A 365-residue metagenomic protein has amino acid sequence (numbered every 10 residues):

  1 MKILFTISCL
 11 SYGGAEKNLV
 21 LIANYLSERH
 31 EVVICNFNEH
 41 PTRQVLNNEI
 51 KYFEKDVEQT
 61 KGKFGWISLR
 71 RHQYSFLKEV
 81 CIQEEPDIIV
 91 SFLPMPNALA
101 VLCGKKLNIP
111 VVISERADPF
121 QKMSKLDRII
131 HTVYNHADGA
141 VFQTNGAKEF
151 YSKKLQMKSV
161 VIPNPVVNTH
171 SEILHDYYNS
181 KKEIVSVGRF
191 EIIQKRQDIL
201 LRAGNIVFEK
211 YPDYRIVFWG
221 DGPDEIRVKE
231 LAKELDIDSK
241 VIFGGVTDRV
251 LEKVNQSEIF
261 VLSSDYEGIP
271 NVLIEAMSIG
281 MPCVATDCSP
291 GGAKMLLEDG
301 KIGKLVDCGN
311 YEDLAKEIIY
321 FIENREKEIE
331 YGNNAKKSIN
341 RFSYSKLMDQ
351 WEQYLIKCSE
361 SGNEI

Functional and structural regions predicted by a protein language model:
F5-G13, K17-S68, S152, D224: N-terminal strand-loop element at the rim of the active site of nucleotide-sugar-dependent glycosyltransferases
E16-L21, K182, E191-E209, P223-E230 (+1 more regions): A conserved mid-protein helix/loop that constitutes part of the nucleotide-sugar donor-binding site
S91-N97, E115: Short His-centered aromatic/hydrophobic patch
N135-E172: Donor nucleotide-sugar binding/catalytic pocket of nucleotide-sugar-dependent glycosyltransferases
K233, D313, Y320, K327-R341 (+1 more regions): A short, well-ordered alpha-helix in the C-terminal region of glycosyltransferases
V246, D265: Aromatic "clamp/platform" in nucleotide-sugar-dependent glycosyltransferases that forms part of the donor/acceptor
P282-D287: Short hydrophobic beta-strand element within catalytic cores of glycosyltransferases and related nucleotide-activated
E298-Y311, Y320-R325, N340: Conserved acidic donor-binding segment of nucleotide-sugar-dependent glycosyltransferases
